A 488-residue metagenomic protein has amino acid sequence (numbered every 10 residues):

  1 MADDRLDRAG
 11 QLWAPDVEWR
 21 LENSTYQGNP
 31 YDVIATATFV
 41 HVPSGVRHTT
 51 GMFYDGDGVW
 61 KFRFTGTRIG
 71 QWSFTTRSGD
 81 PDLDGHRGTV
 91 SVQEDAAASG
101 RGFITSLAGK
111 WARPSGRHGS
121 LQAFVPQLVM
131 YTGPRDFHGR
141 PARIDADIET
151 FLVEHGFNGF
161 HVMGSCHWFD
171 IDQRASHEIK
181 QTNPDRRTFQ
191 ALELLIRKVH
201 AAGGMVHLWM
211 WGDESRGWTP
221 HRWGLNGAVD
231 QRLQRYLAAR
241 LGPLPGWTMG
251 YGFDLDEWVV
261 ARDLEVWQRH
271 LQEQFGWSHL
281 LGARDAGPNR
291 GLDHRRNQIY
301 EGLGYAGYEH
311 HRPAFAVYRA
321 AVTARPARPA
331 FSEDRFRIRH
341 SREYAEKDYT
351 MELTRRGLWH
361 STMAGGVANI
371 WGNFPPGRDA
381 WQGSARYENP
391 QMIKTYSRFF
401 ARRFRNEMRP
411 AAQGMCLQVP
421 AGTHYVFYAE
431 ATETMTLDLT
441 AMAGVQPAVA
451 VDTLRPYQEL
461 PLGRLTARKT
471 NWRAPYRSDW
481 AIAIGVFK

Functional and structural regions predicted by a protein language model:
M1-S44, T50, T89-Q93, G414-Q418: Non-catalytic, glycine-rich low-complexity segments
D4-D7, G28-Y31, I338-S341, T350-G463 (+1 more regions): Aromatic- and carboxylate-lined catalytic core of secreted/periplasmic carbohydrate-active enzymes
D32-I34, P81, G100-Y305, E309-A316: Active-site mouth of glycoside hydrolases
T38-G45, V451-Y457: Change "in extracellular beta-sheet-rich domains … of secreted and cell-surface proteins" to "in beta-sheet-rich domains
S44-W111: Extended acidic/polar, glycine-enriched regions that form or flank non-catalytic beta-rich accessory modules
K61-T65, T436-L437, R468-P475: Exposed aromatic-hydrophobic patches
W277-S278, Q298-R378: Catalytic-core region of carbohydrate-active enzymes that cleave or remodel glycosidic bonds
